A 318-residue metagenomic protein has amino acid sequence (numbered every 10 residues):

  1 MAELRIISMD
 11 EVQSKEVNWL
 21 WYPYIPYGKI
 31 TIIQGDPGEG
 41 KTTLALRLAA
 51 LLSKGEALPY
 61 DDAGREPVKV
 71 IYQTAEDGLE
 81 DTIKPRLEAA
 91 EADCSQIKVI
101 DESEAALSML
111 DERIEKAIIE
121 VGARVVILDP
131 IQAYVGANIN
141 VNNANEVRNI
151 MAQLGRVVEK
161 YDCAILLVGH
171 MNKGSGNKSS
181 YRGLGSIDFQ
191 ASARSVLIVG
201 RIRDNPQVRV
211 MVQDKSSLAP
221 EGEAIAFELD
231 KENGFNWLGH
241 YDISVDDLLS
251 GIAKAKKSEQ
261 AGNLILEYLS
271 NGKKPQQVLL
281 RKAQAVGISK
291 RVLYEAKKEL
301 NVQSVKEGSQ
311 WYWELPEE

Functional and structural regions predicted by a protein language model:
M1-L20: N-terminal pre-Walker A segment at the start of P-loop NTPase domains
E3-I6, I119-G122, K160-Y161, I202-E318: C-terminal regions of RecA-like/P-loop NTPase motor modules
K15-E16, L20-Y22, P26, P37-E39 (+9 more regions): Conserved inter-motif catalytic segment of the P-loop NTP-binding fold
I32, G38, T43, R65 (+4 more regions): Phosphate-binding/switch region of NTP-binding enzymes
L44, L48: Hydrophobic positions on the alpha1 helix immediately C-terminal to the Walker A/P-loop
S53: Gly/Ala-rich phosphate-binding loop of Rossmann-like dinucleotide-binding domains, activating on the conserved
I114, Q153-L154, L279, L293: Aromatic/hydrophobic pocket-lining residues that form π-stacking "cages" and hydrophobic walls in ligand
